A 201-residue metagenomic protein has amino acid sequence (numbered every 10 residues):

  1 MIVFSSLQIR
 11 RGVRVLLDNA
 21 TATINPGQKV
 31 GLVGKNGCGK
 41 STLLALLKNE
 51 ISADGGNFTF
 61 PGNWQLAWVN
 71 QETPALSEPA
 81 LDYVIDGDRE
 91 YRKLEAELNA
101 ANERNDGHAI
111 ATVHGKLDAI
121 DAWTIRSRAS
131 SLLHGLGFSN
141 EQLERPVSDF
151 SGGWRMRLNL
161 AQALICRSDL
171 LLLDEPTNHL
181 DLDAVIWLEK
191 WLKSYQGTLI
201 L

Functional and structural regions predicted by a protein language model:
M1-L201: ABC ATP-binding cassette signature C-motif
